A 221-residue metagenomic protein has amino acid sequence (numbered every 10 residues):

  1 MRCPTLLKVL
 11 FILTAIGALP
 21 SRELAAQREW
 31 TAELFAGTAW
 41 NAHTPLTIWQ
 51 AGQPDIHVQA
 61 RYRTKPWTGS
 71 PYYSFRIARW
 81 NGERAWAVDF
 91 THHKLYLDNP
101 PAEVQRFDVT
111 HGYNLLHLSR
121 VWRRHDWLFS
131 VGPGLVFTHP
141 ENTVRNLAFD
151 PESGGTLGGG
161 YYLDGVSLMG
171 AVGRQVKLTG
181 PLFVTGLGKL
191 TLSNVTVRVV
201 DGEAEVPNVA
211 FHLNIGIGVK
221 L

Functional and structural regions predicted by a protein language model:
K8-A18: Bacterial N-terminal signal peptides
L24-G82, G218-K220: Short glycine/proline- and aromatic-enriched beta-strand/turn motifs that initiate or cap beta-hairpins
R28, G69-Y73, T110-L116, H125 (+2 more regions): Residues that define the transmembrane beta-barrel architecture of outer-membrane proteins
A32-T38, V88-H92, V131-F137, G186-L192: Transmembrane beta-barrel strands of outer-membrane/channel proteins
N41, L95-L97, T138-N142, L192-V200: Sequence/structural signature of outer-membrane beta-barrel proteins
P45, R61-Y62, K177-L221: Predominantly the C-terminal beta-signal and adjacent terminal strand-loop region of outer-membrane beta-barrel
A60-R63, P101-D108, P151-Y161, G173 (+1 more regions): Extracellular loop and loop/strand-boundary signature of outer-membrane beta-barrel proteins
A78-G154, D164-L168, L178-P181, G218: Gram-negative (and chloroplast) outer-membrane scaffold detector with strong preference for beta-barrel transmembrane
